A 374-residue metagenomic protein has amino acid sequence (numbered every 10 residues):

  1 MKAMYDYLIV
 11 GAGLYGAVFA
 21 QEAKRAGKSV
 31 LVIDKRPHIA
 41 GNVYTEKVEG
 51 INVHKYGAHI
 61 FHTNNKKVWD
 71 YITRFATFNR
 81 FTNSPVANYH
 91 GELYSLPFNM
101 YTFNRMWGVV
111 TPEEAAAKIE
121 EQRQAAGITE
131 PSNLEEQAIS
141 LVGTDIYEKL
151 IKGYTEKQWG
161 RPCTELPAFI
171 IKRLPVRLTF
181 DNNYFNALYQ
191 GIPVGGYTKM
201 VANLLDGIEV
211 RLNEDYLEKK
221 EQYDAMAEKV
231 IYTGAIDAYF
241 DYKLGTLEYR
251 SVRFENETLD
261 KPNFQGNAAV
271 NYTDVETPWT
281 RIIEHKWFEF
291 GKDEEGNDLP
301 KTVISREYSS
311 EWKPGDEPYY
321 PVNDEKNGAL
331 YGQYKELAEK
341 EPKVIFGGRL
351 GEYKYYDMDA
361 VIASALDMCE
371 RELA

Functional and structural regions predicted by a protein language model:
Y5, G27, I208, M226-E228 (+1 more regions): Short, well-ordered alpha-helix to beta-strand connector turns
Y5-V32, C369: N-terminal Rossmann-like FAD-binding beta1-loop-alpha1 element of flavoenzymes
L14-Y15, P37-H38, Y101, E156 (+5 more regions): Short, solvent-exposed loop/turn segments at secondary-structure junctions
Q21-E49: Glycine-rich FAD pyrophosphate-binding loop
A26, Y216-L337: Mid-domain catalytic core of redox enzymes that form a hydrophobic substrate pocket/lid adjacent to a catalytic redox
E49-Q124: Dinucleotide-binding Rossmann-like beta1-alpha1 core, especially the glycine-rich loop that anchors the ADP
H90-Y94, M100-K229, T233, F240: Active-site/ligand-binding neighborhood in enzyme catalytic cores
E317-A374: C-terminal catalytic lobe of FAD-dependent flavoproteins
